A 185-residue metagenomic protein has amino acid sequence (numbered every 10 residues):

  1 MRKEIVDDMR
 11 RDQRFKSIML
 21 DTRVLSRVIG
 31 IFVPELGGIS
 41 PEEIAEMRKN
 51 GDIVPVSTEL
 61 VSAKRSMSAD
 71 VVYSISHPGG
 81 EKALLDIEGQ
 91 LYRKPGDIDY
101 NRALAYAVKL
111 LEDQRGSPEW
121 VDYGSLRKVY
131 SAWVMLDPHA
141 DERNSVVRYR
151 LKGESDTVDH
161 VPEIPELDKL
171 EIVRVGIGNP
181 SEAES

Functional and structural regions predicted by a protein language model:
M1-S185: Elongated, amphipathic alpha-helical interaction scaffolds
